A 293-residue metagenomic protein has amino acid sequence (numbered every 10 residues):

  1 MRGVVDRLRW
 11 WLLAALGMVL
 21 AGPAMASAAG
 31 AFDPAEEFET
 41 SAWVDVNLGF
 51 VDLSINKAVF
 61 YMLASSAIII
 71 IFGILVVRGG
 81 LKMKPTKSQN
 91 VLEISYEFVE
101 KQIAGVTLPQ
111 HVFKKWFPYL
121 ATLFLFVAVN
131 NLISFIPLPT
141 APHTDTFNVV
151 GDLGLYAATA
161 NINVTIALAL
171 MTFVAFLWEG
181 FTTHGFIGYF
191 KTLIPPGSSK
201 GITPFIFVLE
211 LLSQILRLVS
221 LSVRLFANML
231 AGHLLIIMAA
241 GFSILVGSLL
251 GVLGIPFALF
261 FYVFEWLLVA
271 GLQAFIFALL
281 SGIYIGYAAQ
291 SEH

Functional and structural regions predicted by a protein language model:
R2-H293: Selective transmembrane helix interface/packing segments
